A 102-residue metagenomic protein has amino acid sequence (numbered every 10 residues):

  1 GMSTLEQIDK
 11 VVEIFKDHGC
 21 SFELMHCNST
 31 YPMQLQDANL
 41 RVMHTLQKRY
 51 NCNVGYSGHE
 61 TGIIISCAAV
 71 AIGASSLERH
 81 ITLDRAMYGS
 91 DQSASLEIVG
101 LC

Functional and structural regions predicted by a protein language model:
G1-C102: Catalytic cores and adjacent flexible loops of soluble metabolic enzymes that perform enolate/carbanion chemistry on
